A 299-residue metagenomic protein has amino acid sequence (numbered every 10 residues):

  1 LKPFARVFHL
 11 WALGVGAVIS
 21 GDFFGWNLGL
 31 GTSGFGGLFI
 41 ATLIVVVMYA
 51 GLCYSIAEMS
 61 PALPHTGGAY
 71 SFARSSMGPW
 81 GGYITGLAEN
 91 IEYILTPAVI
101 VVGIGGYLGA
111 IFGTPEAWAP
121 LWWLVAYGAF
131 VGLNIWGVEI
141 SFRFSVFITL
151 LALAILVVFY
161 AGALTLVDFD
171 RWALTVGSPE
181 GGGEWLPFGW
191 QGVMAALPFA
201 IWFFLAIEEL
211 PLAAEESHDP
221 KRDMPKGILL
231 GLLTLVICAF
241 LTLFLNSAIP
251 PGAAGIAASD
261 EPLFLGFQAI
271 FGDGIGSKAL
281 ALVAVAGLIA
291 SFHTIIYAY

Functional and structural regions predicted by a protein language model:
L1-F39, Y49-Y54, H65-T66: Membrane-interface "cap" regions at the ends of multi-pass membrane proteins
P3-G14, G78-I91, A126, L186-A200 (+1 more regions): Select transmembrane alpha-helical segments in multipass membrane proteins
V15, I44-G51, A152-L164, P225-A253: Selective recognition of specific alpha-helical transmembrane segments in multi-pass small-molecule
L28-G29, E58, Y70, R74-S75 (+3 more regions): Helix-loop junctions at the membrane interface of multi-pass solute transporters
A50, Y54-A57, I84-I140, I155 (+1 more regions): Helix-loop-helix module between adjacent transmembrane segments
H65, A88-G103, F204, E208-S217 (+1 more regions): Membrane-helix boundary/coupling elements in multi-pass transport proteins
S71-F72, G78, A110-T114, G227-H293: TM-loop-TM module centered on a large, flexible mid-protein loop between adjacent transmembrane helices in multi-pass
A119-G177, L205, I228-L233: Membrane-interface loop-to-helix entry segments
